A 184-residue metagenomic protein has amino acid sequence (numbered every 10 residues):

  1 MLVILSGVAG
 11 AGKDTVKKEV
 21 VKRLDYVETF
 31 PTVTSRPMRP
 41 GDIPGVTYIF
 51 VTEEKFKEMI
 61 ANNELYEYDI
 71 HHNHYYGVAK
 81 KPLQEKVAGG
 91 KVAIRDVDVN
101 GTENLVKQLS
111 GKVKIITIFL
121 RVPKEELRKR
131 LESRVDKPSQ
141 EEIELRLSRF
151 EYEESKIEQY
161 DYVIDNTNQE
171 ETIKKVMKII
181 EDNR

Functional and structural regions predicted by a protein language model:
L5: Hydrophobic anchor at the beta1->P-loop junction of P-loop NTPases
V8: P-loop (Walker A) phosphate-binding loop of NTP-binding proteins
K13-D14: Walker A/P-loop
K22-F30: Post-Walker A helix-loop "phosphate-sensing" segment adjacent to the P-loop in P-loop NTPases
T34-A93, V99-N100: ATP-dependent small-molecule kinase phosphotransfer cores that center on conserved nucleotide phosphate-binding segments
P37-P40, V87-A88, V92, D96-V99 (+2 more regions): A glycine- and Lys/Arg-enriched "phosphate-lid" helix/loop adjacent to the NTP-binding pocket of small-molecule kinases
E158-T172: Phosphate-binding beta-loop-alpha motif at adenosine-nucleotide cofactor sites
